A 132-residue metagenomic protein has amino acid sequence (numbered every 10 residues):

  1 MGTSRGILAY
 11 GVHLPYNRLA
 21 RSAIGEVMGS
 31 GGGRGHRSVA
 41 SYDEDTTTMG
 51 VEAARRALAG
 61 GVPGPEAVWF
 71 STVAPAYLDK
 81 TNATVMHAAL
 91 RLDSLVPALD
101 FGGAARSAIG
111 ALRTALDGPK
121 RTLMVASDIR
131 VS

Functional and structural regions predicted by a protein language model:
M1-R21, S107-S132: Conserved beta-strand-centric core segments of catalytic alpha/beta enzyme folds
M1-W69, V73, L78: Conserved active-site "lid/cap" helical segment
R37-E44, V73-R121: Conserved catalytic cysteine-centered active-site region of acyl-thioester-dependent Claisen-condensing enzymes
